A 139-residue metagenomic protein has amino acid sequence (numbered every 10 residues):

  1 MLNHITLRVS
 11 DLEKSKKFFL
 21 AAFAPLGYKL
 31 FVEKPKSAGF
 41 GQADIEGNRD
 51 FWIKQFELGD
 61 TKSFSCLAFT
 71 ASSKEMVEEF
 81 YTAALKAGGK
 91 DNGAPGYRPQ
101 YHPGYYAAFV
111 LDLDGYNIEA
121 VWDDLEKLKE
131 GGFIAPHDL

Functional and structural regions predicted by a protein language model:
M1-K16, L67, D124-L139: N-terminal beta-strand motif that seeds the catalytic metal site of vicinal oxygen chelate
L7-R49: Core segments of cupin and vicinal oxygen chelate
V9-K14, A68-L113: Vicinal oxygen chelate
F31, P35, D91-A94, L111-L113 (+1 more regions): Ligand-binding pocket scaffold of soluble enzyme catalytic domains
K34-S37, T61, Y101-G104: Short acidic/glycine-enriched loop/turn segments that link adjacent beta-strands
F40-Y81: Long, continuous compositionally biased terminal/linker segments
H102, F109, A120-K127: Short beta->alpha transition motifs characteristic of CBS
